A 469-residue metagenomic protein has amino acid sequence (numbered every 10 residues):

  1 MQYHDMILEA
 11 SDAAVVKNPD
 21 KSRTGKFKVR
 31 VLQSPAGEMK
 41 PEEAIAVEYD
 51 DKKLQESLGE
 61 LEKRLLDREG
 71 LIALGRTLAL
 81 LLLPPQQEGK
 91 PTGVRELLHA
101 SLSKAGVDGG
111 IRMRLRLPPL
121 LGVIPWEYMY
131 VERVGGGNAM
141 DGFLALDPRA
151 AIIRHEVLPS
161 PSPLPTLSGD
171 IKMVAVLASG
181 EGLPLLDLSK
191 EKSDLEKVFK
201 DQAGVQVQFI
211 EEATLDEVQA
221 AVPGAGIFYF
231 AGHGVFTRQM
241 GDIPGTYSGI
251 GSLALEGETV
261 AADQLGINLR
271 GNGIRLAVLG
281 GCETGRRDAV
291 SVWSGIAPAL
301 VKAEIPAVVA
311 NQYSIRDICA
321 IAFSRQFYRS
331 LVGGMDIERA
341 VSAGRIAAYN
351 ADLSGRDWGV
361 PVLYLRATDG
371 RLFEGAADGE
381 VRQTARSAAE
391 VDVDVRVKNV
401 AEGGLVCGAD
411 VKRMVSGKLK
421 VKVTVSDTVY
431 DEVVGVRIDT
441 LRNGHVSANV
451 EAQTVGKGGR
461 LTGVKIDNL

Functional and structural regions predicted by a protein language model:
M1-M129, V134: Non-catalytic, solvent-exposed interaction/assembly segments
Q2-H4, E9, A14-P19, L121-P184: Boundary/activation segment at the start of structured domains
G59, P118-L120, V157-T259, L279: A domain-level signal for caspase-like cysteine endopeptidase catalytic cores and their zymogen-processing architecture
G59-K63, R68, V205, G271-T384: Active-site-proximal C-terminal subdomain of hydrolase catalytic domains
L121, G137-L164, S248-N272, S330-R396: Caspase-like cysteine protease fold
G122-M129, P184-L186, R238, R287-D288 (+1 more regions): Short helix/loop capping segments that flank catalytic or ligand/cofactor-binding pockets
A145-L158, I227-F327: Catalytic cores of nucleophile-dependent amide-cleaving enzymes
G379-L469: Long, low-complexity intrinsically disordered regions enriched in small/polar and proline/glycine residues
